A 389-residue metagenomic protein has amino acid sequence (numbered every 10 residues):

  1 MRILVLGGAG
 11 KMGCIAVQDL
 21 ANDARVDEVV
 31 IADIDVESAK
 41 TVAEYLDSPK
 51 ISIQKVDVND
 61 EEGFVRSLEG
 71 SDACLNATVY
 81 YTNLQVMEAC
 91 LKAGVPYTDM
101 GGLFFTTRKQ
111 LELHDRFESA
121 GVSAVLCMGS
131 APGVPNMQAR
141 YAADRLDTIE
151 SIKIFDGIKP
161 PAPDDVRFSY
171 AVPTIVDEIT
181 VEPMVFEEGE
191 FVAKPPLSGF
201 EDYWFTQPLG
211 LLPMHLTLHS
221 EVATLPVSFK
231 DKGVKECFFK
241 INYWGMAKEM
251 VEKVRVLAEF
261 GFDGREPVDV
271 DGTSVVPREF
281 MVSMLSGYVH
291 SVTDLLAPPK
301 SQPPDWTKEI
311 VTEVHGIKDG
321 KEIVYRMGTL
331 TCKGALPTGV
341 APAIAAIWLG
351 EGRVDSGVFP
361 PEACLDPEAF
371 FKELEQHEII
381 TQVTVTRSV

Functional and structural regions predicted by a protein language model:
V5-D19: N-terminal Rossmann NAD(P)H-binding glycine-rich loop of SDR-like oxidoreductase domains
D35-E37: Helix N-cap at the beta1-alpha1 junction of Rossmann-like dinucleotide-binding domains, i.e., the first residues
L46-D60: Rossmann-fold cofactor-recognition segment
V56-G70, T82: Conserved Rossmann-fold cofactor-binding substructure of NAD(P)-dependent oxidoreductases
L68-A77, Y97-T98: N-terminal Rossmann-like NAD(P) cofactor-binding module of classical short-chain dehydrogenase/reductase
A73-C90, F104-F105: Beta-loop-alpha module in the N-terminal Rossmann-like domain of NAD(P)-dependent dehydrogenases, especially those
G101-S123: Rossmann-fold NAD(P)-binding glycine/threonine-rich loop
R145-V389: C-terminal catalytic/substrate-binding lobe primarily of soluble NAD(P)-dependent oxidoreductases
